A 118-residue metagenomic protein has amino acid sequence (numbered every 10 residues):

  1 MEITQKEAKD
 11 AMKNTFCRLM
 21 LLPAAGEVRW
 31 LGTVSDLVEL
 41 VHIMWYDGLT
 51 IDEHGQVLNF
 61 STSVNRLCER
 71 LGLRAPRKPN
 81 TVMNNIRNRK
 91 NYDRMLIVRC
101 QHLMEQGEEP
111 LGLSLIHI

Functional and structural regions predicted by a protein language model:
M1-A25: Intrinsically disordered, low-complexity acidic/Q/S/K-rich activation/interaction tracts characteristic
L22-E69: Basic amphipathic recognition helices
L73-Y92: Major-groove recognition helix of helix-turn-helix-like DNA-binding domains
R87-E109: Basic, alpha-helical nucleic-acid-binding regions used in initiation and control of genome expression
I116-I118: Conserved small/polar residues in nucleotide/adenosyl-binding loops
